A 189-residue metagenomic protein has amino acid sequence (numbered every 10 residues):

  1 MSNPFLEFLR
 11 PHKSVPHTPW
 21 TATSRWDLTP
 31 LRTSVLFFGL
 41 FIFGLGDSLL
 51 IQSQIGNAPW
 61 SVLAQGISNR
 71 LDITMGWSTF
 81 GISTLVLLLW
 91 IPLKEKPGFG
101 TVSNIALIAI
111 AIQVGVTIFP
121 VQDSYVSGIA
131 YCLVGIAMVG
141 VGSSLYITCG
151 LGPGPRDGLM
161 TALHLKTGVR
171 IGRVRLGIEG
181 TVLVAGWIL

Functional and structural regions predicted by a protein language model:
S2-L189: Core subunits and conserved enzymes of cellular information-processing and envelope-translocation systems across
